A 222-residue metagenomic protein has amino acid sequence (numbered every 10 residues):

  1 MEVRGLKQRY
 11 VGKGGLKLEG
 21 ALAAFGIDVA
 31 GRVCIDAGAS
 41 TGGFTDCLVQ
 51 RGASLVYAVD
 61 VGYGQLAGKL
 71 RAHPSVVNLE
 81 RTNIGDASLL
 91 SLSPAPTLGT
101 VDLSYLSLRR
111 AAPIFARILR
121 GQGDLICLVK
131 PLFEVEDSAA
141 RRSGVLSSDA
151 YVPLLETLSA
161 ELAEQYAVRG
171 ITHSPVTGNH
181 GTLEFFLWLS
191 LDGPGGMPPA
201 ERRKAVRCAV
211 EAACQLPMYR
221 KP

Functional and structural regions predicted by a protein language model:
M1-I27: S4-like RNA-binding module at protein N-termini
V29-S40: Conserved class I S-adenosyl-L-methionine
T41-G52: Conserved SAM-binding loop of SAM-dependent methyltransferases across substrates and taxa, primarily the Class I
S54-R110: S-adenosyl-L-methionine
R109-I126: A short glycine-rich, Lys/Arg-flanked "PGG" loop and its adjoining helix->strand segment in the class I
P131-S147: Short, glycine-/aromatic-enriched active-site segment of Class I SAM-dependent methyltransferases
L158-P194: Class I S-adenosyl-L-methionine
L183, W188-P222: Flexible, glycine-/basic-rich loop-and-beta segments that form/coincide with the SAM-dependent methyltransferase
